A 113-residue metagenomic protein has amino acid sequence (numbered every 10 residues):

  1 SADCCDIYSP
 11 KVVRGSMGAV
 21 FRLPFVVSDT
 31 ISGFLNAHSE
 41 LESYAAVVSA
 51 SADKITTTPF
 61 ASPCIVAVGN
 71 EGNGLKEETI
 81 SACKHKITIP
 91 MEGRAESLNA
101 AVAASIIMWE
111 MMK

Functional and structural regions predicted by a protein language model:
S1-S51: RNA substrate-binding interface of SAM-dependent RNA methyltransferases
C4-F21, E77-K113: Structured adenosyl-cofactor binding patch, chiefly the S-adenosyl-L-methionine
E40, P63-N70, I106-K113: Short flexible/disordered coil segments
Y44-A95: Active-site/ligand-binding-proximal alpha/beta "capping" segment
